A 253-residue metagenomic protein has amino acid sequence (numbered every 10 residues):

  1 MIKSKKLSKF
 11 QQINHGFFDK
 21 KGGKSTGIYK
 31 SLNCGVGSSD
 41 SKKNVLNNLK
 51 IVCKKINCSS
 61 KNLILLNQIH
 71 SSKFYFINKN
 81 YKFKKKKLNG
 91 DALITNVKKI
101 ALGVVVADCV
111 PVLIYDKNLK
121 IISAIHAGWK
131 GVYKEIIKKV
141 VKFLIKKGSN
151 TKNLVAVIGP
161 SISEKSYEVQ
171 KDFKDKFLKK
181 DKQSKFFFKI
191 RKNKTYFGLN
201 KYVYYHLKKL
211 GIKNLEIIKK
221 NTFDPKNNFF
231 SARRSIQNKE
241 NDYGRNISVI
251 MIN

Functional and structural regions predicted by a protein language model:
M1-N253: Active-site microenvironment for binding and transforming phosphate-containing groups
